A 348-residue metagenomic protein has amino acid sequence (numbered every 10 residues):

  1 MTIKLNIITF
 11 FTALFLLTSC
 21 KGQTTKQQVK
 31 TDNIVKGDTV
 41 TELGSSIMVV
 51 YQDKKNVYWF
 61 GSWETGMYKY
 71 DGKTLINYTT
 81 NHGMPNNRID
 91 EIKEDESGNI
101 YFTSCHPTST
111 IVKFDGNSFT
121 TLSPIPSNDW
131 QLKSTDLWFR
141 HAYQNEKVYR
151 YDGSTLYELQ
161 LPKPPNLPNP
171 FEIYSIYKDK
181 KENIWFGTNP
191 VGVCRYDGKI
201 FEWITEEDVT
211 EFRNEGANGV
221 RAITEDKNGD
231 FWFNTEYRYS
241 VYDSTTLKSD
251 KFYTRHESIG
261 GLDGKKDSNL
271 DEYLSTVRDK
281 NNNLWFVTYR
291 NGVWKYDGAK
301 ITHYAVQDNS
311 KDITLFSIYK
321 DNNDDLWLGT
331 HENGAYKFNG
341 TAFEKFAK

Functional and structural regions predicted by a protein language model:
T2-K348: Carboxylate-rich, polar loop motifs that coordinate divalent cations or form catalytic acidic clusters
